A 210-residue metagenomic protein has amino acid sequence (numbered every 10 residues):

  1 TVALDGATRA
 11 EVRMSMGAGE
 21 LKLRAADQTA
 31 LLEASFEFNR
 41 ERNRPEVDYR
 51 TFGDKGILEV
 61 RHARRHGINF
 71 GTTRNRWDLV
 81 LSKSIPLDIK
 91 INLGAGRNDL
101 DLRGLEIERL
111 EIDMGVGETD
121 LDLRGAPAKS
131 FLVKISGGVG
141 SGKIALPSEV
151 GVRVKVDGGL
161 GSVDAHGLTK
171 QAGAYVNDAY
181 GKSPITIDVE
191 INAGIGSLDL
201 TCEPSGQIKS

Functional and structural regions predicted by a protein language model:
T1-D5, R24-D27, L32-T73, V80 (+3 more regions): Short, surface-exposed interaction patches in beta-rich subdomains that mediate adhesion/assembly near membranes
T1-K22: Short extracytoplasmic
V12-M14, I91, V156: Active-site alpha-helical segments that house and flank conserved acidic catalytic motifs for diphosphate chemistry
R76-L79, D88: Short, charged beta->alpha transition segments
I85-L93: Parallel beta-helix/beta-solenoid
G96-N98: Internal active-site segments that recognize and position negatively charged phosphoryl groups and nucleotide moieties
